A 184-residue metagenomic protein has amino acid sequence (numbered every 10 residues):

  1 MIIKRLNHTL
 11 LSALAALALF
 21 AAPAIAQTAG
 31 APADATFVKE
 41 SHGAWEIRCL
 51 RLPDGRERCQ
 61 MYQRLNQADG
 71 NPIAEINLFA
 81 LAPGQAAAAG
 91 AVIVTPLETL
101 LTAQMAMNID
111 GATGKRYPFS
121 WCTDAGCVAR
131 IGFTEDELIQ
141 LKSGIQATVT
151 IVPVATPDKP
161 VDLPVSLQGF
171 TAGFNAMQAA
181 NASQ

Functional and structural regions predicted by a protein language model:
I2-I3, A26-Q184: A generic "folded-domain core" signal
I2-L14: Bacterial N-terminal signal peptides that target proteins for export
A21-P23: N-terminal signal peptide c-region/cleavage motif recognized by signal peptidases
